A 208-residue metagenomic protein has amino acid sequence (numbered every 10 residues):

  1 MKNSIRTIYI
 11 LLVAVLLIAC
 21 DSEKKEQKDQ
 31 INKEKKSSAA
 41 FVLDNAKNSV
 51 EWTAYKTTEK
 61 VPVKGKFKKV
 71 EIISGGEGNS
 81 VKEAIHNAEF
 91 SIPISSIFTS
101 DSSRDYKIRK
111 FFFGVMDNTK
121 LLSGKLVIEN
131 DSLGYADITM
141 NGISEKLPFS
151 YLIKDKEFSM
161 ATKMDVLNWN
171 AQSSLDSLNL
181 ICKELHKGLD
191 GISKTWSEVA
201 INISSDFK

Functional and structural regions predicted by a protein language model:
M1-I18: Sec-dependent bacterial lipoprotein signal peptides
C20-K208: Low-complexity, acidic/polar, glycine-enriched regions of mature
